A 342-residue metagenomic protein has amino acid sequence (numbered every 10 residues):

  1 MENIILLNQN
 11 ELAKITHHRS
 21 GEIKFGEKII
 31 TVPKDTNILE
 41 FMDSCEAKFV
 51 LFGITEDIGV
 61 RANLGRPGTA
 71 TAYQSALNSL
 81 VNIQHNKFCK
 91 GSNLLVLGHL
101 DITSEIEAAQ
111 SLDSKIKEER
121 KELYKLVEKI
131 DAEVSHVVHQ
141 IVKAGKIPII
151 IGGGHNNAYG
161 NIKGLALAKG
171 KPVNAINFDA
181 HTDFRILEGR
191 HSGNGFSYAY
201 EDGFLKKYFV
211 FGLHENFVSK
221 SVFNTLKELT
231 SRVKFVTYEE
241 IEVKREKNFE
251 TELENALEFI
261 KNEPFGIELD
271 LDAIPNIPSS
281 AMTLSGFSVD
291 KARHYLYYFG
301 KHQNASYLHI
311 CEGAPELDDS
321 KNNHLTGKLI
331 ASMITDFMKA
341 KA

Functional and structural regions predicted by a protein language model:
E2-I149, N157-A158, L167-K171, I186 (+1 more regions): Catalytic cores of soluble, metal-dependent hydrolases
I54, L213-H214: Structural motif
A132-E133, V138-G212, V218, H302: Active-site histidine-anchored catalytic micro-motif
F217-L226: Redox- and metal-dependent alpha/beta enzyme cores, enriched for Fe-S-associated oxidoreductases and cofactor-handling
